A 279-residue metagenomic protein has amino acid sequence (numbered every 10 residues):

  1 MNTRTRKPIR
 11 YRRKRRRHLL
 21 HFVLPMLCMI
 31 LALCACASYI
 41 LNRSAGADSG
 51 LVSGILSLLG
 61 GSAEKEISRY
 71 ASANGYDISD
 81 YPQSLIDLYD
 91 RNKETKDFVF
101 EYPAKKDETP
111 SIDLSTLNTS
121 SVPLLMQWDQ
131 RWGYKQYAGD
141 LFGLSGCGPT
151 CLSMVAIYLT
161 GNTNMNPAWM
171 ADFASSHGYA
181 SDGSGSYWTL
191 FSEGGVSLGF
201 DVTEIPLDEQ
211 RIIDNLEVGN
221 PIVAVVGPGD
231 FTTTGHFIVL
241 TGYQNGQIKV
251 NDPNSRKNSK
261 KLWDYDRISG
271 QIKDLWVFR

Functional and structural regions predicted by a protein language model:
M1-L20: N-terminal Lys/Arg-rich, disordered targeting/topogenic segments
N2, C36-L59, I67-S72, I112-D113 (+3 more regions): Conserved active-site-adjacent core of cysteine acyl-enzyme catalytic domains
K7, K14, K65, K93-K96 (+5 more regions): Context-gated lysine
R15-L19, N92, S186-Y187, D208: Poly-acidic low-complexity segments
L19-M29, L33-S176: Active-site-adjacent structural segments surrounding the nucleophilic cysteine of cysteine proteases and isopeptidases
